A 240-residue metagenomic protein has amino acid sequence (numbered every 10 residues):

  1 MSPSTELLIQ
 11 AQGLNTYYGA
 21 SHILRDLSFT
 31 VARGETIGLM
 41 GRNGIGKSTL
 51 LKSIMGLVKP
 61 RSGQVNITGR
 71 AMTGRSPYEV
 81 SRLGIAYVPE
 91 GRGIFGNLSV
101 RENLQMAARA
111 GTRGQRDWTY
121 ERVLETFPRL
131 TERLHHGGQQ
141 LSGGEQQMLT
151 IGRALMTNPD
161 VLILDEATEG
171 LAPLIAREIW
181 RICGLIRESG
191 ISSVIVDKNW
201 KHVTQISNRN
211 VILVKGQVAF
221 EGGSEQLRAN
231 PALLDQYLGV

Functional and structural regions predicted by a protein language model:
G19, R75, L98-W118, T126-T131 (+3 more regions): ABC-type ATPase nucleotide-binding domains, specifically the catalytic core motifs of the NBD
M40-R42: The feature captures the beta-strand-to-loop junction immediately N-terminal to the Walker
M55: Helix-to-loop junction immediately C-terminal to a conserved catalytic motif
G63-M72, L83, R116-Y120, G222: Conserved ABC transporter NBD signature motif
G137-L141, E145: Conserved ABC ATPase signature
A154-L155: ABC ATPase C-loop
L162-E166: Catalytic Walker B motif of ABC-type/P-loop ATPase nucleotide-binding domains
